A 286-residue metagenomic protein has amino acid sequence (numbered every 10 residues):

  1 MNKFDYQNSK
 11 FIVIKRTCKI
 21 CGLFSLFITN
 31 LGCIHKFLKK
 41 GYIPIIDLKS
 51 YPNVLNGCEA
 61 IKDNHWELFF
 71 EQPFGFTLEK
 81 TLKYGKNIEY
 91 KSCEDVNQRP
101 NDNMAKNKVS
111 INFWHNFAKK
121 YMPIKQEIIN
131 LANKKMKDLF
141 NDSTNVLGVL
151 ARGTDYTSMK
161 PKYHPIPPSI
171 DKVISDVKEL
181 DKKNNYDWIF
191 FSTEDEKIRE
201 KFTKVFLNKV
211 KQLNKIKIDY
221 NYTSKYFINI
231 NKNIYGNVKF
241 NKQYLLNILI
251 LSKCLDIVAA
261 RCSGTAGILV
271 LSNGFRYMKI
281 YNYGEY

Functional and structural regions predicted by a protein language model:
N2-N184, T193, R199: Secretory-pathway glycan-assembly enzymes, especially type II membrane glycosyltransferases that use nucleotide-sugar
I20-F27, N241, L245, C262: Short, conserved micro-motifs enriched in small and acidic residues
L31, Y244-E285: A donor-sugar binding/catalytic signature common to diverse glycosyltransferases and related nucleotide-sugar
N56, E200-F202, I268-V270: Short glycine-/acidic-enriched loop or helix-start segments at secondary-structure transitions that form or flank
L150-Y156, D181-G236: Catalytic donor nucleotide-activated moiety binding site of glycosyltransferases and closely related
I166-P167, N233-K239: Short, flexible loop segments at the rims of nucleotide/cofactor-binding pockets, characterized by
E194, N237-L246: Conserved active-site histidine-acidic residue motif and adjacent donor-binding/catalytic loop of glycosyltransferases
